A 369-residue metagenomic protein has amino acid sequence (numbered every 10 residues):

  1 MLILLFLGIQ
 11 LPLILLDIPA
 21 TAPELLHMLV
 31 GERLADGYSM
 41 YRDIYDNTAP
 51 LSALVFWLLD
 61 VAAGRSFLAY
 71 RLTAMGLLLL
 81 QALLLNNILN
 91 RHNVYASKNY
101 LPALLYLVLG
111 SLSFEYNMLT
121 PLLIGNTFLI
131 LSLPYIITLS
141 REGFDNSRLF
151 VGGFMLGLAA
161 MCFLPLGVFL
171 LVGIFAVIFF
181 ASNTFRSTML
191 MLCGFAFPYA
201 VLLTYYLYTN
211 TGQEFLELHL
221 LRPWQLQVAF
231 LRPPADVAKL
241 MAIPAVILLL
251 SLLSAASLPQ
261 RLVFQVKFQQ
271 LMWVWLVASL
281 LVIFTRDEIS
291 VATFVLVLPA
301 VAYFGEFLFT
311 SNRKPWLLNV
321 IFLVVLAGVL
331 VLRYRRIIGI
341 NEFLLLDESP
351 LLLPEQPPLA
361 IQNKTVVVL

Functional and structural regions predicted by a protein language model:
L15-V30, D43-V55: Extracytoplasmic catalytic/substrate-binding loops of multi-pass membrane glycan-assembly enzymes
P50-V61, L216-K239, S251-S254: Juxtamembrane membrane-water interface segments that cap and precede transmembrane helices
F67, A103-L123, Y135: Aromatic- and kink-enriched transmembrane "portal" helix at the membrane-lumen/periplasm boundary that abuts
L72-H92: Transmembrane-helix motifs of polytopic, lipid-linked glycan transferases
L85, L89-L109, N126-T127: Transmembrane-helix signature of polytopic, membrane-embedded enzymes that assemble or transfer cell-envelope glycans
I130-R148: Membrane-interface transmembrane helices that cradle and orient dolichyl/undecaprenyl
S147-L164: Membrane-interface alpha helices of multi-pass inner-membrane proteins
D287-V320: Hydrophobic/aromatic-rich transmembrane helices and adjacent perimembrane loops
